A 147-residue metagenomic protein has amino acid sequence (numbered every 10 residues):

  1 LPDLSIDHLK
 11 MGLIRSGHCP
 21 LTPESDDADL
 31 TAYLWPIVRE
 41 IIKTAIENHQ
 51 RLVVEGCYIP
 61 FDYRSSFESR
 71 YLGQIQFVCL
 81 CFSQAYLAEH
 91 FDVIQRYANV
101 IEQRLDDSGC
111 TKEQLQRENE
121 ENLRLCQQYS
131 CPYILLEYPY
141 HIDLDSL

Functional and structural regions predicted by a protein language model:
L1, Y71-Q76, Y129-C131: Short glycine-/polar-rich loops that comprise or flank the Walker A/P-loop and associated switch/sensor motifs
P2-C57: Conserved nucleotide-sensing/catalytic segment adjacent to the nucleotide-binding pocket in NTP-handling enzymes
H8-M11, I59-P60, C81-A88, Y140-H141: Conserved nucleotide-binding/hydrolysis micro-motifs of P-loop NTPases
C19-P23, R70-G73, Q95-Y97: Short, hinge-like loop/turn segments at secondary-structure boundaries
I41, R64, N122: Aromatic/hydrophobic pocket-lining residues that form π-stacking "cages" and hydrophobic walls in ligand
C57-V78: Short, electropositive alpha-helical surface patch
I75-E120: A glycine- and Lys/Arg-enriched "phosphate-lid" helix/loop adjacent to the NTP-binding pocket of small-molecule kinases
E120-L147: NTP-dependent small-molecule kinase module
